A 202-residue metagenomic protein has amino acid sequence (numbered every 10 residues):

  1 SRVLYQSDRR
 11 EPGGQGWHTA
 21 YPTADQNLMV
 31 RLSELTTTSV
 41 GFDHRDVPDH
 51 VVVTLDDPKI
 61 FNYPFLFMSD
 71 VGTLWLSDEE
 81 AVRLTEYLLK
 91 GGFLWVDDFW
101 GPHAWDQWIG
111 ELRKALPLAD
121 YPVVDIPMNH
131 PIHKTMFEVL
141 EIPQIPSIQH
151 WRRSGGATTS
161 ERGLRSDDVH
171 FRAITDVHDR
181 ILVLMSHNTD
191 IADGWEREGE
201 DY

Functional and structural regions predicted by a protein language model:
S1-F65, S69-G72, D190-I191, R197-D201: Aromatic-Pro/Gly-enriched surface loop or interdomain linker that acts as a lid/target-recognition segment
R2, P64-M68, F93-D97, P122-D125 (+1 more regions): Structural recognition of the beta-strand scaffold that forms the well-ordered cores of secreted hydrolase catalytic
D8-G13, H103-D201: An acidic, glycine-rich "communication" segment
T23-N27, R31, E79, R83 (+3 more regions): Extracytoplasmic/secreted proteins, especially bacterial periplasmic and envelope-associated proteins
T38-V51, V96-G101, D120-N129: Surface-exposed patches in mature extracellular/periplasmic domains of secreted proteins
P48-L55, S77-R83, D167-H170: Alpha-helical scaffolding within the catalytic cores of extracellular/periplasmic polymer-degrading hydrolases
D57-N62, Y87-L89, P117, I174-D179: Extracellular/periplasmic catalytic domains that process cell-envelope and extracellular macromolecules
I60, F65-D106: Short alpha-beta junction capping motif
